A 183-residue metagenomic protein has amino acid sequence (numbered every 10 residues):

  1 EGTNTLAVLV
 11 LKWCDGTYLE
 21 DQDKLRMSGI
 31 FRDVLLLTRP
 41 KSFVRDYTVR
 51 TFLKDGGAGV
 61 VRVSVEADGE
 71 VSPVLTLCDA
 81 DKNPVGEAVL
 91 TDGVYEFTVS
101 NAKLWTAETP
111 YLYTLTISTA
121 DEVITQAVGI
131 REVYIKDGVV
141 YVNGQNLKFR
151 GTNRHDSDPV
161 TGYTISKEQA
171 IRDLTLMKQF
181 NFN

Functional and structural regions predicted by a protein language model:
E1-N183: Secreted/periplasmic carbohydrate-active enzymes, especially glycoside hydrolases
